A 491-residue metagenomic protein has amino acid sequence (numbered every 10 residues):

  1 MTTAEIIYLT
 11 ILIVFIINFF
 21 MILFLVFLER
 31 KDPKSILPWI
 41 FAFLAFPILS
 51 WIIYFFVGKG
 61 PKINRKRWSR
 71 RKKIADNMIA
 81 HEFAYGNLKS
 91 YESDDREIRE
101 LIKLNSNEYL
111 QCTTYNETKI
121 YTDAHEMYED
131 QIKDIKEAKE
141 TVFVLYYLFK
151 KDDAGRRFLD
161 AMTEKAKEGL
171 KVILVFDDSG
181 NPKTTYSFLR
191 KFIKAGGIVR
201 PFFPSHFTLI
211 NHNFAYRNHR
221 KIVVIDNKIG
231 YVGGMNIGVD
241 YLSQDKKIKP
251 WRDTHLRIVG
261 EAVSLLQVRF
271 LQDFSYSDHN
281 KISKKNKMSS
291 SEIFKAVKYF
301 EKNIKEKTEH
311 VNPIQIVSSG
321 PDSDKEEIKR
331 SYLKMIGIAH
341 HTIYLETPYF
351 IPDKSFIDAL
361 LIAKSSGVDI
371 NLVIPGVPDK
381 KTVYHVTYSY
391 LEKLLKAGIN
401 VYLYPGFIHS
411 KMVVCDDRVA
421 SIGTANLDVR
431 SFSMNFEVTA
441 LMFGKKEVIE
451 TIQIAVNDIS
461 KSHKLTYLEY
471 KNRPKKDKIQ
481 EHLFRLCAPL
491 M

Functional and structural regions predicted by a protein language model:
M1-R330, K334, I338, I362 (+4 more regions): N-terminal localization/anchoring segments of enzymes in phospholipid and broader phosphate metabolism
S323, E327, T347, I351 (+1 more regions): A short glycine-/small-residue-rich loop at the edge of a beta-strand within enzyme catalytic domains
K329, I357, T387-L391: A general structural signal for well-ordered alpha-helical packing
A339, Y349-I370, P375, K380: Helical hairpin unit composed of two closely spaced alpha helices linked by a short loop
V368-D428: C-terminal structural cap/anchor segments
